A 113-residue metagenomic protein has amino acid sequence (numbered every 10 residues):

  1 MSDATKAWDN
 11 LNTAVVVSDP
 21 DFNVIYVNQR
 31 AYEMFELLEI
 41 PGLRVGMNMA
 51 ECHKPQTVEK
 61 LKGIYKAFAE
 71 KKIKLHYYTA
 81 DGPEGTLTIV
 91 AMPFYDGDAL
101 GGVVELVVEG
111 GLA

Functional and structural regions predicted by a protein language model:
M1-Q29: Sensory modules in modular signal-transduction proteins
N10-N12, G85-T88: Short, small/polar residue-rich loop motifs at catalytic or cofactor-binding pockets
Y26-L38: N-terminal capping loop/helix in small sensory signaling domains highlighted by a polar->aromatic N-x2-3-F motif
P41-Q56: PAS-family sensory/regulatory domains
P55-L75: Soluble sensory domains of the PAS superfamily and closely related sensory modules
K72-I73, Y77-L87, Y95, G101-G102: Per-ARNT-Sim (PAS) sensory domains and their PAS-associated C-terminal
P93-A113: Sensory coupling linkers of modular signal transduction proteins
